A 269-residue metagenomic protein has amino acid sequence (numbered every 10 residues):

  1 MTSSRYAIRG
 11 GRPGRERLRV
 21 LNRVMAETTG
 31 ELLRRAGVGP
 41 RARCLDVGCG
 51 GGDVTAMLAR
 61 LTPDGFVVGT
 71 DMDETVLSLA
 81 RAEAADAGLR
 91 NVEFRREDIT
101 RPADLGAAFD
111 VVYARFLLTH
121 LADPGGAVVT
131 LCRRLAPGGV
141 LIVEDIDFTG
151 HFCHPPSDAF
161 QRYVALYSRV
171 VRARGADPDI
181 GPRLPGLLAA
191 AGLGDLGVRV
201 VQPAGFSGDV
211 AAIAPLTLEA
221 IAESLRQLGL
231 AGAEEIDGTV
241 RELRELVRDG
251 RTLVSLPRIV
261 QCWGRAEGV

Functional and structural regions predicted by a protein language model:
S3-A26: Class I SAM-dependent methyltransferase Rossmann-like catalytic core, especially the SAM/SAH-binding loop
R23-R41, M57: Conserved alpha-helix/loop element of class I SAM-dependent methyltransferases that forms part of the SAM/SAH-binding
L45, G51-P102: Class I SAM-dependent methyltransferase SAM/SAH-binding core
A103-V111: A short acidic, Gly/Pro-enriched loop at the edge of an enzyme's catalytic core that lines a small-molecule cofactor
D110-P124: A short SAM/SAH-binding and catalytic strip from SAM-dependent methyltransferases
G125-V140: A short glycine-rich, Lys/Arg-flanked "PGG" loop and its adjoining helix->strand segment in the class I
I142-D209, L230: Conserved catalytic/acceptor-binding region of the Class I
G197-V269: Conserved Class I S-adenosyl-L-methionine
